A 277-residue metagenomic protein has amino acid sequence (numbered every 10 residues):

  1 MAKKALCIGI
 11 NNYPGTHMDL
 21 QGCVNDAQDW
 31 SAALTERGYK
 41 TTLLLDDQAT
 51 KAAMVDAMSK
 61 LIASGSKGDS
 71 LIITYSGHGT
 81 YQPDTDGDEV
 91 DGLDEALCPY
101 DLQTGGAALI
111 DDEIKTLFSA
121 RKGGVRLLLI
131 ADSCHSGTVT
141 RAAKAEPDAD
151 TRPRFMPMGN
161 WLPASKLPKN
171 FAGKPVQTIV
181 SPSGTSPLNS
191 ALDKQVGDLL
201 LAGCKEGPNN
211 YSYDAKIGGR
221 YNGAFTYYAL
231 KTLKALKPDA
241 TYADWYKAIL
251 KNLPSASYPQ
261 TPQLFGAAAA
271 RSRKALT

Functional and structural regions predicted by a protein language model:
M1-T277: Cysteine endopeptidase catalytic domains of the caspase/legumain-like
